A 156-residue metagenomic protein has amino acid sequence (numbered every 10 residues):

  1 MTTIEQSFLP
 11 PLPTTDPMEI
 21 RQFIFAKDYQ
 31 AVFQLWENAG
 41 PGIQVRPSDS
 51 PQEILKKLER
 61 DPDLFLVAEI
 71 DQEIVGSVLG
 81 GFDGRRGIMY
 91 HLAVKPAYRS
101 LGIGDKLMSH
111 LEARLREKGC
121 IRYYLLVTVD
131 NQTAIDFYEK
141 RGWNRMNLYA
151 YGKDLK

Functional and structural regions predicted by a protein language model:
M18-V32: A short beta-loop-alpha structural element at the N-terminal edge of CoA-dependent acyl/N-acetyltransferase catalytic
A26, F33-P47, K57: Helix-loop element at the rim of GNAT/NAT acetyltransferase active sites that forms part of the acceptor-substrate
L55-V67, I88: A short helix-loop-beta-strand connector motif used in the catalytic cores of GNAT acetyltransferases and, in some
V67, E73-G81, I88-A93: Conserved beta-strand in the GNAT
G81-Y90, R99, R145-N147: A conserved beta-turn-beta hairpin within the catalytic core of GNAT-like acetyltransferases that forms part
S100-A113, K140: Conserved acetyl-CoA-binding loop-helix of GNAT-fold acetyltransferases
L115-V127: Conserved GNAT acetyl-CoA-binding A-motif
L125-A134, G152-K156: Conserved beta-strand-loop-alpha-helix junction that forms the acyl-donor binding cleft
